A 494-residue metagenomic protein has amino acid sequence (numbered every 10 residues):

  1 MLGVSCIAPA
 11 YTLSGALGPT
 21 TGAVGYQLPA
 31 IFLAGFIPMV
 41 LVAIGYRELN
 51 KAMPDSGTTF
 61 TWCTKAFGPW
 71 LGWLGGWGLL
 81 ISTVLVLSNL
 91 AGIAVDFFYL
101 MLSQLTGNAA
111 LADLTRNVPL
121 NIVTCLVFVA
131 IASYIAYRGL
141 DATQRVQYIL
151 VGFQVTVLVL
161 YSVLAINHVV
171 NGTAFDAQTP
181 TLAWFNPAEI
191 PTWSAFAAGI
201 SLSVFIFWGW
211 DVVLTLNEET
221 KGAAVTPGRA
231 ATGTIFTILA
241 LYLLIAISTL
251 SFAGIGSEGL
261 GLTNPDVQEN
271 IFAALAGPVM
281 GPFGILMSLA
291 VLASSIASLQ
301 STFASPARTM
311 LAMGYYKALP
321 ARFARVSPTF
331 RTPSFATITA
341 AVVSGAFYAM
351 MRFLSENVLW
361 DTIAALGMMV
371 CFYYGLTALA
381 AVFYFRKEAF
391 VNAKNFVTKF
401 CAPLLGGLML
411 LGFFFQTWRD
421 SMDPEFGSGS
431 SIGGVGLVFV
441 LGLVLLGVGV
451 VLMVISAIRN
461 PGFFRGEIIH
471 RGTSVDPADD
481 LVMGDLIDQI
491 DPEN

Functional and structural regions predicted by a protein language model:
M1-D96, V204, V213, M287 (+2 more regions): Transmembrane helix-boundary motif of multi-pass solute transporters/channels
S5, I44-R47, G75-A142, V157 (+1 more regions): Helix-loop-helix module between adjacent transmembrane segments
G18-P29, A109-V118, D141-V151, L289 (+5 more regions): Transmembrane helix-loop boundary segments of multi-pass membrane transporters
L28-P29, T106-L120, I149-I285: Helix-loop-helix junctions that connect adjacent transmembrane segments in multi-pass membrane transporters
T61-C63, G68, L100-L105, A183-W184 (+2 more regions): TM-loop-TM module centered on a large, flexible mid-protein loop between adjacent transmembrane helices in multi-pass
G78-I93, F207-T220, P282-A321, I363-A364: Membrane-helix boundary/coupling elements in multi-pass transport proteins
L120-A177, A231-F236, G367-Y374, Y384-K387 (+1 more regions): Membrane-interface loop-to-helix entry segments
A378-A402, D420-N494: Terminal cytosolic tails of multi-pass membrane transporters, especially the segment immediately following the final
